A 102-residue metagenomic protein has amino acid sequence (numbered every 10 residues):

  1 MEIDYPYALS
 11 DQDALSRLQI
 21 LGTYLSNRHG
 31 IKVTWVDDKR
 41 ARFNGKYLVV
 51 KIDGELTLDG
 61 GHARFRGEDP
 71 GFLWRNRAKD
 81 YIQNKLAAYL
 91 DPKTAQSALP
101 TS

Functional and structural regions predicted by a protein language model:
M1-I31: Terminal, regulation- and interaction-focused segments at domain boundaries
I3-Y7, F43-G45, L56, G67: Preference for bulky hydrophobic residues occupying beta-strand positions in well-ordered beta-sheet regions
A8, Q12-L15, E68, F72-D80: Ordered, soluble secondary-structure elements with a strong preference for glycine-centered loop motifs and nearby
I20, Y24-L58: Ser/Thr-rich, low-complexity intrinsically disordered terminal regions
V33-T34, G60-H62, P70, I82-N84 (+1 more regions): Short, charged/polar low-complexity linear motifs in solvent-exposed/disordered segments
E55-R75: Intrinsically disordered, low-complexity regulatory segments enriched in Ser/Thr/Pro and charged residues
L73-S102: A conserved amphipathic terminal alpha-helix motif
